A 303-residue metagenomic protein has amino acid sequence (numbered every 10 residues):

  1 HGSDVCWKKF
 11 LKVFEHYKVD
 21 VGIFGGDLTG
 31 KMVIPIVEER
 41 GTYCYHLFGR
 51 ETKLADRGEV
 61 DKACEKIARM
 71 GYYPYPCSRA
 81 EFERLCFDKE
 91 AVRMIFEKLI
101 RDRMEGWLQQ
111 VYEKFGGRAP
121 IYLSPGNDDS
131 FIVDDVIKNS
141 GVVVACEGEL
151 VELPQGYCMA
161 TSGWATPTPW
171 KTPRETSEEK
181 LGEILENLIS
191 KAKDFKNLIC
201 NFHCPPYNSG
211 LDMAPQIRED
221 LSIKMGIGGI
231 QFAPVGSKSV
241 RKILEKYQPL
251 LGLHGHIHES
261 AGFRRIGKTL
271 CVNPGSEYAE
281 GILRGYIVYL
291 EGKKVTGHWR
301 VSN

Functional and structural regions predicted by a protein language model:
G2-C6, T29-V33, S124-D134, V151 (+5 more regions): Active-site environment of divalent metal-dependent phosphoester hydrolases
D4-K12, Y17, I34-P35, N139 (+10 more regions): Catalytic phosphate/metal-binding cores of nucleic-acid and nucleotide-processing enzymes, i.e., regions that mediate
D4-P154: Core catalytic region of metal-dependent phosphoesterases/phosphodiesterases, especially metallo-beta-lactamase-like
G22, I121-G126, M159, L198 (+2 more regions): Hydrophobic/aromatic residues located in beta-strands of well-ordered beta-sheets within soluble catalytic
E90-R101, I199-Q248: Active-site-proximal segments of metal-dependent phosphoesterases and phosphodiesterases across multiple
V133-G141, P215-I223, A261-S276: Short, electropositive alpha-helical surface patch
L150-G156, T172, T176-S177, S239-Y247 (+1 more regions): Binuclear metal-dependent phosphoesterase catalytic core
Q155-L198, I230-G236: Binuclear metal-dependent hydrolase catalytic cores centered on His/Asp/Glu-rich metal-binding motifs
